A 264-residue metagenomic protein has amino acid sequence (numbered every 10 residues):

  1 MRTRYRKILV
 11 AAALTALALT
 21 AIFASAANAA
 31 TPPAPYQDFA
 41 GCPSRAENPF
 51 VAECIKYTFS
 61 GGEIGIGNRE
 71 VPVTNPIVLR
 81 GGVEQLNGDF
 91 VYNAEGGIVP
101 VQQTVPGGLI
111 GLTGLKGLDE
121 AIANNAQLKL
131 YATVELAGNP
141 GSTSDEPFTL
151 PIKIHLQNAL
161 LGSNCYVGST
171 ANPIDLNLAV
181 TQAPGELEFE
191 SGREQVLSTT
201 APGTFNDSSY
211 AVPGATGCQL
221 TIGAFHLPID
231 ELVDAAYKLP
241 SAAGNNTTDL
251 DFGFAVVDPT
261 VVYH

Functional and structural regions predicted by a protein language model:
M1-A29: Secretory targeting and sorting signals
A30-H264: Extracytosolic secretory-pathway proteins
